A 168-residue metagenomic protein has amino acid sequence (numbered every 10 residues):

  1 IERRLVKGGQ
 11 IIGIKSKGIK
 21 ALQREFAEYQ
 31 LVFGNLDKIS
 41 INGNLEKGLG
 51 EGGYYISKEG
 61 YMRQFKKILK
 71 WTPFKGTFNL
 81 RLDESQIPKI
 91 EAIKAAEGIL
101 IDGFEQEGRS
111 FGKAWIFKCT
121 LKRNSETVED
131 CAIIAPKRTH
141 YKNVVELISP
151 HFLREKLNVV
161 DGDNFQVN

Functional and structural regions predicted by a protein language model:
E2-R3, R24-H140, D161, F165: Long, compositionally biased stretches
G8-L22: Basic, amphipathic "hinge/linker" alpha-helix immediately C-terminal to the N-terminal HTH DNA-binding motif
N143: Aromatic sugar-binding surface patches on proteins that engage polysaccharides or sugar-phosphate polymers
E146: Core nucleotidyl-transferase/polymerase catalytic module
S149-E155: Short alpha-helix capping/helix-loop boundary micro-motifs
K156-V160: A short glycine-leucine-enriched loop at secondary-structure breakpoints that most characteristically corresponds
